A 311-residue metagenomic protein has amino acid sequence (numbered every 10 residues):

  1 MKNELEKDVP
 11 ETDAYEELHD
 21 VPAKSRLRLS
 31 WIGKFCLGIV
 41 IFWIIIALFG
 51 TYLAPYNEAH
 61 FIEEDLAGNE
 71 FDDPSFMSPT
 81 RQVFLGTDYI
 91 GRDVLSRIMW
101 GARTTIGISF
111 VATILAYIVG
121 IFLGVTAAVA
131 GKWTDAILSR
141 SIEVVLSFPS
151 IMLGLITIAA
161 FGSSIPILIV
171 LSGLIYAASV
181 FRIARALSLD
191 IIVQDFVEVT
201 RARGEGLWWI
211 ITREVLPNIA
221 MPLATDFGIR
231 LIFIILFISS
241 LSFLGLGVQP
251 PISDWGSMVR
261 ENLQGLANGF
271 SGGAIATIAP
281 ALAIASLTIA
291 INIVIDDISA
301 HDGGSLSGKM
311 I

Functional and structural regions predicted by a protein language model:
M1-Y117, I121, V125, K132 (+3 more regions): Gly/Trp-centered helix-boundary motif
R26, D93-W100, A136-L146, T157 (+6 more regions): Short amphipathic alpha-helical coupling elements at transmembrane boundaries
L29-I32, I98-G101, T105-S109, S141 (+6 more regions): Loop-to-transmembrane-helix entry motif
G38-I41, M99, V111-I118, S141 (+8 more regions): Hydrophobic residues within alpha-helical transmembrane segments of multi-pass solute transporters/permease subunits
F84, D88, L115-Q194: Generic hydrophobic transmembrane alpha-helix motif, especially the helices
R92-G107, G131-S139, I192-V193, V197-A224: Amphipathic cytosolic juxtamembrane alpha-helices at the membrane-cytosol interface of multi-pass membrane transporters
R103-V119, S163, W208-L241: Transmembrane alpha-helices
L155-I156, A160-I169, G173-Y176, L223-M258: Non-cytoplasmic
